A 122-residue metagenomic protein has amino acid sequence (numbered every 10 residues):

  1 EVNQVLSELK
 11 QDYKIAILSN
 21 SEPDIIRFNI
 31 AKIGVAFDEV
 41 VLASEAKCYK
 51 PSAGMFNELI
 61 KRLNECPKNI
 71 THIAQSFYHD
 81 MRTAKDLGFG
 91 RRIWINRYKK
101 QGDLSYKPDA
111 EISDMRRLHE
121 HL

Functional and structural regions predicted by a protein language model:
E1-D12: Catalytic-core regions built around general acid/base machinery
S7, A16-L122: Asp-based, Mg2+/Mn2+-dependent phosphohydrolase catalytic module
